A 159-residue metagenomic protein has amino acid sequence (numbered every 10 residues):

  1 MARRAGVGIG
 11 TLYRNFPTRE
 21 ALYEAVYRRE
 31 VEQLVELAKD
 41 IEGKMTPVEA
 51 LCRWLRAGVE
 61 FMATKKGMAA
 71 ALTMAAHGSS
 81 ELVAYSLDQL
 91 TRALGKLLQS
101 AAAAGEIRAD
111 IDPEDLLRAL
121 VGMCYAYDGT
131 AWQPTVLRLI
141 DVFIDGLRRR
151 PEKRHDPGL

Functional and structural regions predicted by a protein language model:
M1-A21: Helix-turn-helix
A21-E30: Alpha-helical DNA-contacting segments of helix-turn-helix folds
A25, E36-T64, S79-L82: Hydrophobic alpha-helical connector segments
E49-A57, Q89, D115-A119, R138 (+1 more regions): Amphipathic alpha-helical interaction segments
A70-S79, P157-G158: Short linear capping/connector segments at secondary-structure termini
R92, K96-I107, G122, G129-L159: C-terminal peripheral helix-coil segments that are non-catalytic and often amphipathic
